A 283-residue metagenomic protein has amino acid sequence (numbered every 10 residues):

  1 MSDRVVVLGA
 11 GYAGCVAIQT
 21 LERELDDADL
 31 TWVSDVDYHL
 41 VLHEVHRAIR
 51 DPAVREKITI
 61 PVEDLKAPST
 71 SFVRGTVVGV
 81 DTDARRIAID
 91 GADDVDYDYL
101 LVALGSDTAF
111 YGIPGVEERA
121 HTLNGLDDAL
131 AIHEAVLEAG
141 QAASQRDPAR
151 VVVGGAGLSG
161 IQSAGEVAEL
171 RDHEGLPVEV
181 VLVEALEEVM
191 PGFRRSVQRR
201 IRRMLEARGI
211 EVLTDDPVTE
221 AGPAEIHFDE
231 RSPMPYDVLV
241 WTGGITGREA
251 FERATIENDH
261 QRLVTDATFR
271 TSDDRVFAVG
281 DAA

Functional and structural regions predicted by a protein language model:
M1-S71, Q162-F193: Beta1-alpha1 glycine-rich phosphate/pyrophosphate-binding loop at the start of Rossmann-like nucleotide-binding domains
D3, A28, R85, Y99 (+2 more regions): Nucleotide donor/acceptor-binding cores
V7-G9, V102, G154-G155: Conserved N-terminal Rossmann-fold NAD(P)-binding element of oxidoreductases
A13, G105-T108, I245-T246: Short glycine-rich anion-binding loops that position phosphate/pyrophosphate groups of nucleotides and phosphorylated
D27, T70-G79, D172-D266: A Rossmann-like FAD-binding core segment of flavoenzymes
T70-A149, V240: FAD-binding core/adjacent interface of flavoenzyme oxidoreductases
E118-D147, A224-E225, P233-A283: FAD-site-proximal beta/loop scaffold in flavoenzymes
I132-V180: Rossmann-like NAD(P)H-binding beta-loop-alpha module
